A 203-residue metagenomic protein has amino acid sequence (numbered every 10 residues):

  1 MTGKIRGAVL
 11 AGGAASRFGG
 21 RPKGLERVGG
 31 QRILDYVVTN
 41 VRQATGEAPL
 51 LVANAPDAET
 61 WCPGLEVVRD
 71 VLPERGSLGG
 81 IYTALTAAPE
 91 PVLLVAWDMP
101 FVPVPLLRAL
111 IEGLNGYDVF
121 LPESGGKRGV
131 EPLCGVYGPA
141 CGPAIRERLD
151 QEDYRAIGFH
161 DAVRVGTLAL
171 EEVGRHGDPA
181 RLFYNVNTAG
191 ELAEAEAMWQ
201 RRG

Functional and structural regions predicted by a protein language model:
T2-D153, I157, D161-L182, A197-R202: Nucleotide and nucleotide-moiety/phosphate-recognizing core
Y184-V186: Conserved anion/nucleotide-ligand pocket segment
E191-L192: Catalytic donor/gating beta->alpha subdomain of glycosyltransferases that bind UDP-sugars
